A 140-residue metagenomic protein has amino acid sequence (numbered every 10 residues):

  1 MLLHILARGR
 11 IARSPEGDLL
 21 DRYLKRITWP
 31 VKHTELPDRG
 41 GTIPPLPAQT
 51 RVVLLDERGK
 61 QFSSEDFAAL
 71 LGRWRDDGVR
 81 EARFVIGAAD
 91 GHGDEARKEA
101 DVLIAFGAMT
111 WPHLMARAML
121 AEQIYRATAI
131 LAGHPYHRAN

Functional and structural regions predicted by a protein language model:
M1-I27: N-terminal beta1-alpha1 ligand-phosphate binding loop
L6, T34, V53, V102-I104: Hydrophobic/aromatic beta-strand patches that form the interior of the parallel beta-sheet core in alpha/beta enzyme
L6-R8, L55, V85: Short hydrophobic segments within beta-strands
I11, E57-K60, A88-H92: Short glycine-rich anion-binding loops that position phosphate/pyrophosphate groups of nucleotides and phosphorylated
E16-D18, S64-A68, R97, R117: Conserved strand-to-helix beginnings and helix N-cap segments that scaffold or border functional pockets
T28-R83: S-adenosyl-L-methionine/SAH cofactor-binding core of RNA-modifying enzymes
F67-E95, A100-W111: Catalytic beta-strand/loop module used to bind and position nucleotide/cofactor moieties in cofactor-attachment
D94-N140: Structured adenosyl-cofactor binding patch, chiefly the S-adenosyl-L-methionine
